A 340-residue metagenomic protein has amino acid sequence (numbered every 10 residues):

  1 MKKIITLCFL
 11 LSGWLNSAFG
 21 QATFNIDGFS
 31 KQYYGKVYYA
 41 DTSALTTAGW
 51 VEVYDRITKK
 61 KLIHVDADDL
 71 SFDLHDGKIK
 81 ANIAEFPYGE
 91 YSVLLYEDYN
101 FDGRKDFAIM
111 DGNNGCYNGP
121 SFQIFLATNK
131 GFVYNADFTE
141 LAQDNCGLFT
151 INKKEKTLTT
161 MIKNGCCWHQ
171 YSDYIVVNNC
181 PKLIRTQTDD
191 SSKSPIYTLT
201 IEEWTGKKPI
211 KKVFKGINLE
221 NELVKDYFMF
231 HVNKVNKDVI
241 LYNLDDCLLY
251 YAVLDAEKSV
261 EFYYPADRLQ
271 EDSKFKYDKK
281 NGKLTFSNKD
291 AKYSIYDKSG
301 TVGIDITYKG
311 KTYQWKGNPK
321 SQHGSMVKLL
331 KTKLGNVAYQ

Functional and structural regions predicted by a protein language model:
I4-W14: Sec-dependent N-terminal signal peptides
I5, G20-K61, I151-V224, K298-Q340: Acidic, small-residue rich beta-repeat scaffolds with periodic aromatic anchors
G35, L219-P265: N-terminal secretory signal peptides
A48, C116-Q123, C166-S172, L248-Y250: Structural motif
Y54-I57, Y117-D137, D173-N178: Beta-propeller blade repeat segments, especially FG-GAP/WD-type strand-to-loop junctions in 6- to 7-bladed propeller
L70-A81, Y250-K279: A low-complexity, Ser/Thr/Gly/Pro-enriched, surface-exposed linker/loop concept that marks segments flanking
S71-S92, E140-T150, W168: Repeat-based blade/solenoid architectures
Y99-D111, K156-T159: Acidic/hydrophobic-patterned starts of short beta strands in beta-sheet-rich repeat architectures
